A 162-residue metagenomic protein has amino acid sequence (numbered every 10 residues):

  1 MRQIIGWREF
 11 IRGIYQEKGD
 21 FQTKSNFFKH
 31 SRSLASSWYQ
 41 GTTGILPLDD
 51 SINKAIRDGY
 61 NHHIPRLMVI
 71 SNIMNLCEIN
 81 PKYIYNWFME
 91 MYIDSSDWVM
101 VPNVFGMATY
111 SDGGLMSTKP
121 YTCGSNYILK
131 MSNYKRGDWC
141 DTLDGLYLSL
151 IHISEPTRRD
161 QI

Functional and structural regions predicted by a protein language model:
M1-G145: Active-site-proximal binding-pocket segments
H152-P156, D160-I162: Single conserved hydrophobic/aromatic residue that forms the stacking wall/gate of nucleotide- or nucleobase-binding
